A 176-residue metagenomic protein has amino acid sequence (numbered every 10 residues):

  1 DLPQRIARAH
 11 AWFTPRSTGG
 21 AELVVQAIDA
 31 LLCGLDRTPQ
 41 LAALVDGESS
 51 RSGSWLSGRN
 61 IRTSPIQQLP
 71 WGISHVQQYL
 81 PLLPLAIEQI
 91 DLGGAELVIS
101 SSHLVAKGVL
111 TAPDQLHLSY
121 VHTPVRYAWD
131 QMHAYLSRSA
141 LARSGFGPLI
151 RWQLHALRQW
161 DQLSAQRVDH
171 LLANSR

Functional and structural regions predicted by a protein language model:
L2-T18, L44-V45: Nucleotide-activated donor-dependent transferases that construct or modify glycoconjugates
R5, E96-L97, L116, H170: Structural motif
A21-L32: Short amphipathic alpha-helix
G34-K107: Active-site donor-binding segments of glycosyltransferases and PAPS-dependent sulfotransferases
L97-I99, T111-R143: Active-site proximal beta-strand in glycosyltransferases
I99, R167-S175: A short beta-strand/loop micro-motif in the catalytic core of glycosyltransferases that engages the nucleotide-sugar
S102-H103, V121-T123, S175-R176: Helix N-cap/beta->alpha junction signal
S137-H170: Membrane-proximal helix-turn-helix segments that form the acceptor-binding/catalytic region of lipid-linked
